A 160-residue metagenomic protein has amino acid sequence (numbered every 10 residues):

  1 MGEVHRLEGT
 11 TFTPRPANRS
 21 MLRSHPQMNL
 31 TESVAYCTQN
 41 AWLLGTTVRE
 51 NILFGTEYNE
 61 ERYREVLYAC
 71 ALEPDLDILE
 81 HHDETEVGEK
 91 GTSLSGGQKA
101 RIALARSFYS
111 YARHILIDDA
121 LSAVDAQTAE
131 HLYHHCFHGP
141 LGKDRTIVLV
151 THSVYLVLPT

Functional and structural regions predicted by a protein language model:
M1-N59, Y155-P159: ABC ATPase nucleotide-binding domain signature region
T11, R64-L67, L121, T146: Flexible, disordered linker segments and immediate boundary regions flanking tandem C2H2 zinc-finger modules
T13-H25, C37, L44, E73-I102 (+3 more regions): ABC-fold ATPase nucleotide-binding domain signature/coupling loops
H25-P26, T85, R106, F137-G139 (+1 more regions): Beta-strand elements of modular eukaryotic interaction domains
N29, E86, H131-L132: Alpha-helical transmission elements in cytosolic ATPase-linked domains
L30, Y111, Q127, H135-P159: Conserved catalytic loops of ABC-family nucleotide-binding domains
T38-E86, S107, Y111-L116, T128: Conserved "ABC signature" C-loop
L116-D118, V148: Structural motif
